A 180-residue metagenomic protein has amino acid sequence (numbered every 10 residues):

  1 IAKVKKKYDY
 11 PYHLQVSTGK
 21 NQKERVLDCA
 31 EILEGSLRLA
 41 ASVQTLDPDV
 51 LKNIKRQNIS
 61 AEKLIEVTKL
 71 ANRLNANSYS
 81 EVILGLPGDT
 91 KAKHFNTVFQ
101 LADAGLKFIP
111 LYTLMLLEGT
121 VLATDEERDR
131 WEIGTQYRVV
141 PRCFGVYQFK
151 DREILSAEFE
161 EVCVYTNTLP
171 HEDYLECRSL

Functional and structural regions predicted by a protein language model:
I1-Y79, L84-L86: Conserved SAM/AdoMet-binding glycine-rich loop
A2, I65-T68, N72, H94-A102 (+1 more regions): Short, well-ordered alpha-helical packing segments
L14-V16, V98-L101, L106-L111: Phosphate/diphosphate-binding loops
R25-C29, P87-D103: Catalytic cores of alpha/beta
A41, E81, L101, I109 (+1 more regions): Conserved, mostly hydrophobic/aromatic
Q44, P48-K55, L84-K91, G105-H171: Flexible glycine/acidic-rich beta-alpha junction loops that bind and position SAM and/or redox cofactors in anaerobic
N58-I65, K91-F95, H171: Non-membrane alpha-helical structural segments and their capping/turn regions in soluble enzymes
T168-L180: P-loop NTPase catalytic cores that bind/hydrolyze ATP
